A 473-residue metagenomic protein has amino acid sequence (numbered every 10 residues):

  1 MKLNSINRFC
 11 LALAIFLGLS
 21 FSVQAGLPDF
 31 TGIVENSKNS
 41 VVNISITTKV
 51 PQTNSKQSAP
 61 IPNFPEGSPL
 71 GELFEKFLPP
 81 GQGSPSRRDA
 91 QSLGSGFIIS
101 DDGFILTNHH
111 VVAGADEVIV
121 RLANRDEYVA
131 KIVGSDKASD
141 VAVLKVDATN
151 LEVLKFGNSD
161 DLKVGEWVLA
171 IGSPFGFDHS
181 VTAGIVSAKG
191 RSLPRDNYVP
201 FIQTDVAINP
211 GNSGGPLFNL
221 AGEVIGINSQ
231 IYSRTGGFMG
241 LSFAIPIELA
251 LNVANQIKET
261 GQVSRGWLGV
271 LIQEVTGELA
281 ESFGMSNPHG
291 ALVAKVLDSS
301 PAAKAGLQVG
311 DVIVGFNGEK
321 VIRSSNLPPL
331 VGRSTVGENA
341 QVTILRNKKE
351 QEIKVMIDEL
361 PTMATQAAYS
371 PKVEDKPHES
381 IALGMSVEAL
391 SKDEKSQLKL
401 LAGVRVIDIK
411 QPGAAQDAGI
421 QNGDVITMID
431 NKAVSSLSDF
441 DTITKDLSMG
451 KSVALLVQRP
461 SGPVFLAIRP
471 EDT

Functional and structural regions predicted by a protein language model:
K2, R8, F21, G26 (+10 more regions): C-terminal recognition in membrane/secretory proteostasis and scaffolding
C10-S20: Bacterial N-terminal signal peptides
L27-G32, S37-I105, A113-A115, D126-E127 (+5 more regions): Glycine-biased strand-turn-strand hairpin within the trypsin-fold
D29-F30, T47-Q57, D89, A115-V118 (+7 more regions): Active-site loop architecture of trypsin-fold serine endopeptidases
T31-I33, R121, K131-V133, N150-F177 (+3 more regions): Active-site substrate-binding loop(s) of clan PA
S92-S95, L154-F156, Q203-F218, D298-A302 (+1 more regions): Gly/Ser-rich catalytic serine loop of serine hydrolases
L93, I99-S100, L122, E127 (+3 more regions): Short, acidic, Ser/Thr-enriched surface-loop or helix-capping motifs
D101, S135-S139, G190-P194, V275-G277 (+2 more regions): Short, conserved beta-turn/loop elements at beta-strand boundaries and strand-helix junctions
